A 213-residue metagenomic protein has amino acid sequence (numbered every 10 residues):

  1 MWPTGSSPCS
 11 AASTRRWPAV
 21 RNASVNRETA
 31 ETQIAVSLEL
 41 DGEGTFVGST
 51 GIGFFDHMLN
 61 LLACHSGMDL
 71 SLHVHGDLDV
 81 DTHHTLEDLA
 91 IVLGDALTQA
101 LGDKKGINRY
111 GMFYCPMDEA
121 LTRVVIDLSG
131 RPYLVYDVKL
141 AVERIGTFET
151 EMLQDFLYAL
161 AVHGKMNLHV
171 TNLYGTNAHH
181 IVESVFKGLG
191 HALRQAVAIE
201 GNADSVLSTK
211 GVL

Functional and structural regions predicted by a protein language model:
M1-A19: Glycine-rich hexapeptide-repeat left-handed beta-helix
V20-L213: Structural preference for solvent-exposed beta-strand-turn elements and adjacent flexible terminal/loop segments within
